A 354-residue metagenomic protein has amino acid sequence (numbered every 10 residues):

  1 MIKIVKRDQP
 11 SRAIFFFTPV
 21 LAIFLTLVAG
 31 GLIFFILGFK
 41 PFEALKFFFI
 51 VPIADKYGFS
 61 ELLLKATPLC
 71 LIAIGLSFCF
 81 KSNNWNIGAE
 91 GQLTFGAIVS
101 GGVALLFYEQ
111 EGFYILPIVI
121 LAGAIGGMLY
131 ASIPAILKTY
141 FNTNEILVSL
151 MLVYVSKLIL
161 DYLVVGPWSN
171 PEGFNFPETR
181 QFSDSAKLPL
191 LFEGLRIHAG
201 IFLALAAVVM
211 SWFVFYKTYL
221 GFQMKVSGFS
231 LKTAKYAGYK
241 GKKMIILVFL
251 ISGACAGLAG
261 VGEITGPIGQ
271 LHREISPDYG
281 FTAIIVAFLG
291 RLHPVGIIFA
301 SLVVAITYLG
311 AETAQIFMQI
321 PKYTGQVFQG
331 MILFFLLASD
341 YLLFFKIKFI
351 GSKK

Functional and structural regions predicted by a protein language model:
M1-I23, F229, Y236-K243, A311-K354: Cytosolic-side transmembrane-helix boundaries in multi-pass membrane proteins
I2-L71, F113: Membrane-interfacial amphipathic/re-entrant helices at transmembrane-helix boundaries
P19-F34, C70-S77, A97-V103, A124-L129 (+6 more regions): Hydrophobic core segments of alpha-helical transmembrane domains in multi-pass membrane transport and ion-translocation
L32-L37, I50-F107, I120, A124-T143 (+2 more regions): Single transmembrane alpha-helix segments in multi-pass membrane proteins
F39-E43, F80-A97, L137-V148, Q223 (+4 more regions): Short, non-helical or kinked segments that cap or interrupt transmembrane helices
E109, E193-Q270, P294-V295: Helix-loop-helix "hairpin" substructures at the membrane interface of multi-pass membrane proteins
E145-K217: Transmembrane helix-bundle core of multi-pass membrane transporters and related energy-transducing complexes
L250-A256, G262-G330: Transmembrane alpha-helical segments in multi-pass inner-membrane proteins
